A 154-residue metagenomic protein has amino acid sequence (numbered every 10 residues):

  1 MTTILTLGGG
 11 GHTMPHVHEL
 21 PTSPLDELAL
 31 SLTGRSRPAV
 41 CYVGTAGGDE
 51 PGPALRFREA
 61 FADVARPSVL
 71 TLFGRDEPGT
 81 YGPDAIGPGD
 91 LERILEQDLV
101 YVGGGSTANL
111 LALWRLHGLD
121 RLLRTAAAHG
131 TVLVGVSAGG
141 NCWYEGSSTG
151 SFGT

Functional and structural regions predicted by a protein language model:
M1-A108: Extended, subdomain-level signal for the structured scaffold at the beginning of enzyme domains
G103, L111-T154: Class I SAM-dependent methyltransferase SAM-binding "motif I" and its flanking Rossmann-like core
